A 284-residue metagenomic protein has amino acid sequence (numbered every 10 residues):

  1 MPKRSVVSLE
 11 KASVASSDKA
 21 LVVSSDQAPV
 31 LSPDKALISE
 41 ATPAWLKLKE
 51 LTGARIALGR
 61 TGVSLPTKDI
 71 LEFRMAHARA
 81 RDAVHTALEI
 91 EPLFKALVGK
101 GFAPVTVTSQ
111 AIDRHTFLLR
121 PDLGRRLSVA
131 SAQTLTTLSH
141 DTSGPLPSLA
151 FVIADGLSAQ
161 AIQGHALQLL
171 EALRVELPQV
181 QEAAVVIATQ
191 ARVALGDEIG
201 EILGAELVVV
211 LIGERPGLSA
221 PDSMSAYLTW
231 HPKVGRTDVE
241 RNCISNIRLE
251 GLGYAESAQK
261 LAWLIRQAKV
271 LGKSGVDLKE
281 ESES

Functional and structural regions predicted by a protein language model:
P2, D34-A130: Active-site loop/lid in soluble adenylation, ligation, and acyl-transfer enzymes
S5-L9, S13-S17, L21-S25, P29-P33: Ser/Thr/Pro-rich low-complexity tandem-repeat tracts
A80-K95, K100-A103, H165, A172-V185 (+2 more regions): Alpha/propeptide regions of enzymes that mature by internal proteolysis
V107, A188, I244: Hydrophobic residues at beta-strand termini and immediately following loops that shape nucleotide-binding pockets
V107-T108, V152-A154, V209-R215, T229: Short beta-strand segments
I112-R114, A159, G217, G235: Short, acidic Gly/Pro/Ser/Thr-rich loop/turn segments
R120, R125-S139, L146-V152, G156-V208 (+2 more regions): Conserved mixed alpha/beta catalytic, RNA-binding, or beta-rich assembly cores of soluble enzyme, regulatory
E214-S284: C-terminal functional extensions of proteins
